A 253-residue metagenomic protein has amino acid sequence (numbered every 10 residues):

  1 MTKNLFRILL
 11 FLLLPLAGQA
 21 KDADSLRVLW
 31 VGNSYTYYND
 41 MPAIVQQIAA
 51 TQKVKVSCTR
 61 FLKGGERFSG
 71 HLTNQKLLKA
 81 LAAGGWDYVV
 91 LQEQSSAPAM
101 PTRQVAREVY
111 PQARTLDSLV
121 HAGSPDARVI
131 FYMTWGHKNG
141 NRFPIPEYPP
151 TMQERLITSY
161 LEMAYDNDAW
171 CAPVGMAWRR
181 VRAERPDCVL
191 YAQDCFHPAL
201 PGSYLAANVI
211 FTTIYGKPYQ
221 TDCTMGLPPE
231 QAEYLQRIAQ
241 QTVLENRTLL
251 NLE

Functional and structural regions predicted by a protein language model:
T2-F11: Sec-dependent signal peptide recognition, specifically the positively charged N-region followed immediately by
L10-Q19: Hydrophobic h-region of N-terminal signal peptides that target proteins for export in Gram-negative bacteria
K21-A23: Boundary of Sec targeting at the N-terminus
S25-L29, Y35-L116, P125: Conserved SGNH/GDSL esterase-like catalytic core that processes O-acyl groups on lipids and polysaccharides
Y38, L200-A207: Short alpha-helical patches at coil-to-helix transitions and adjacent helical residues in well-structured domains
D40, Q46, A50, Q94 (+8 more regions): Sec-exported extracytoplasmic/periplasmic mature domains
L78-L200: Alpha-helical cap/lid subdomain in secreted, periplasmic, or secretory-pathway luminal O-acyl-processing enzymes
H197, A207-E253: Conserved catalytic region of serine esterases and O-acyltransferases that act on ester linkages in lipids
